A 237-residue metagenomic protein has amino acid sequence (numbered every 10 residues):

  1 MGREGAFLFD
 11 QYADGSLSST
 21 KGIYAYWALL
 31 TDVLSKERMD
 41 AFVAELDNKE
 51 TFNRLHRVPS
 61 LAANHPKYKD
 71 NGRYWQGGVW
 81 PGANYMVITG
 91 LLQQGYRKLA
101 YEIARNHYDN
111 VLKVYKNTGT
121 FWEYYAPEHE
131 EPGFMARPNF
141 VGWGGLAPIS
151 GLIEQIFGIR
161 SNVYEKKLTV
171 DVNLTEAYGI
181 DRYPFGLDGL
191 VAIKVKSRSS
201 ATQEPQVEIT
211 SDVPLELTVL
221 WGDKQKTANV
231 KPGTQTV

Functional and structural regions predicted by a protein language model:
M1, G78-V114: Extended amphipathic alpha-helical segments enriched in small hydrophobics
M1-V79, L112-P132, G151, F157 (+1 more regions): Extended glycan-interaction surfaces of carbohydrate-active proteins
S19-I23, G78-M86, F140-A147: Aromatic- and histidine-enriched alpha-helix N-cap/loop-to-helix transition segments that scaffold the rims
L30, Y85-Q93, A147-F157: Short glycine/serine- and small hydrophobic-enriched flexible loop segments
D32-L46, L91-A104, R160-Y164: Structural helix-adjacent loops and short alpha-helical linkers that scaffold large soluble proteins
R137-F185: Catalytic cores of secreted or luminal carbohydrate-active enzymes
E176-L220: Carbohydrate-binding surface patches
L217-V219, K226-V237: C-terminal beta-strand-rich structural cap/linker in extracellular carbohydrate-active enzymes
